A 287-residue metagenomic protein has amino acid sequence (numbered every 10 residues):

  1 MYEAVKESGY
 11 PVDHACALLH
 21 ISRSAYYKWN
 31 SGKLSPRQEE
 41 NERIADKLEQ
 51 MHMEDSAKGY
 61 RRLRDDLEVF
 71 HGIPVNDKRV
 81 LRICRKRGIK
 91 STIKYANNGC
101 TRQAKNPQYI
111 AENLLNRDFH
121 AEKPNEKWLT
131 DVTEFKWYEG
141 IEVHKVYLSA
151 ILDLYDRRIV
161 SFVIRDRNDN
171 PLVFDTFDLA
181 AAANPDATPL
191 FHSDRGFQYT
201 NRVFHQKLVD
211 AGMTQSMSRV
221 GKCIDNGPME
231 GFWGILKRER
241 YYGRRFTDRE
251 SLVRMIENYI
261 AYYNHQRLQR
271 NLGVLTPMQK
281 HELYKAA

Functional and structural regions predicted by a protein language model:
M1-Y10, A45, E49-M53: Short, amphipathic alpha-helical "recognition" segments used to contact nucleic acids or chromatin
Y2-W29: Structured, non-catalytic alpha/beta "coupling" segments that mediate domain-domain communication and provide generic
A15-C16, Y26, L48, L63 (+13 more regions): Mobile genetic element proteins and their domesticated derivatives, centered on retroelements and DNA transposons
R23-K123, K222, T276-Y284: Basic, flexible linker segments flanking DNA-binding modules in nucleic acid-interacting mobile-element proteins
A104, S193-R195, N201-F204, Q215-K237 (+2 more regions): RNase H-like two-metal-ion nuclease catalytic core shared by retroviral integrases and related mobile-element nucleases
R117-V160, D166: An active-site-proximal beta-strand-loop segment
H144, F162-N184: Active-site beta-loop-alpha junctions of metal-dependent nucleic acid enzymes, especially the RNase H-like/DDE
V209-M213, I235-A287: C-terminal domain-tail junction helix/linker
